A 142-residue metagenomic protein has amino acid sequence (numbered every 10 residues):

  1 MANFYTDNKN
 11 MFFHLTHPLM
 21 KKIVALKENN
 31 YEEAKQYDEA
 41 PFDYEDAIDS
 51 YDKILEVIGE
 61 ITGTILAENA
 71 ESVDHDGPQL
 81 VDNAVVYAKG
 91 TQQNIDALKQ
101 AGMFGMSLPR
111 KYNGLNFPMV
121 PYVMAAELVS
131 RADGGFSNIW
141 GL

Functional and structural regions predicted by a protein language model:
M1-N138: Amphipathic, small/basic residue-rich leader segments at the start of a protein or domain
W140-L142: Internal maturation/activation junctions in enzymes
